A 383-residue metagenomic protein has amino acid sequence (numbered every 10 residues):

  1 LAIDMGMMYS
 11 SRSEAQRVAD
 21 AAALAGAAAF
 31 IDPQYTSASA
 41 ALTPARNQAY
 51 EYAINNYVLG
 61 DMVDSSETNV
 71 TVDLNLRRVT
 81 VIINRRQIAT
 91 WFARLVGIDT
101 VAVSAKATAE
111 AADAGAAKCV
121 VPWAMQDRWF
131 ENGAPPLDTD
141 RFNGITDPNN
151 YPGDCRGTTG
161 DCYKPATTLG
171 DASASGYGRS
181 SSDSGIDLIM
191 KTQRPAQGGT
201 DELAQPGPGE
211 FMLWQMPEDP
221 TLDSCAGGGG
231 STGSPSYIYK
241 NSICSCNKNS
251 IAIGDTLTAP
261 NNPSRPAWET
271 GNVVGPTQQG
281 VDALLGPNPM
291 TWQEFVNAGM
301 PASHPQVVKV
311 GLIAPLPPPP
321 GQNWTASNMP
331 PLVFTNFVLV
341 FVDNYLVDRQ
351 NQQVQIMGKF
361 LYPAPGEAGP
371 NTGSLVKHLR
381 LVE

Functional and structural regions predicted by a protein language model:
L1-R46: Alpha-helical assembly-interface signal, strongest on the long, hydrophobic N-terminal helix that forms
R17, L24, N47-E51, T90 (+1 more regions): Solvent-exposed, polar/charged alpha-helical surfaces in well-ordered, non-transmembrane soluble domains, broadly
Y35-Y50, E67-T80, I98-E383: N-linked glycosylation sequons
I54-S65: Short secondary-structure junctions
I88-W91, P317-P318: Short beta-strands and strand-coil junctions in structured, solvent-facing domains, enriched
T90-D99: Flexible, membrane-facing loop/turn or short amphipathic-helix motifs that contact lipid bilayers or gate lipid-binding
